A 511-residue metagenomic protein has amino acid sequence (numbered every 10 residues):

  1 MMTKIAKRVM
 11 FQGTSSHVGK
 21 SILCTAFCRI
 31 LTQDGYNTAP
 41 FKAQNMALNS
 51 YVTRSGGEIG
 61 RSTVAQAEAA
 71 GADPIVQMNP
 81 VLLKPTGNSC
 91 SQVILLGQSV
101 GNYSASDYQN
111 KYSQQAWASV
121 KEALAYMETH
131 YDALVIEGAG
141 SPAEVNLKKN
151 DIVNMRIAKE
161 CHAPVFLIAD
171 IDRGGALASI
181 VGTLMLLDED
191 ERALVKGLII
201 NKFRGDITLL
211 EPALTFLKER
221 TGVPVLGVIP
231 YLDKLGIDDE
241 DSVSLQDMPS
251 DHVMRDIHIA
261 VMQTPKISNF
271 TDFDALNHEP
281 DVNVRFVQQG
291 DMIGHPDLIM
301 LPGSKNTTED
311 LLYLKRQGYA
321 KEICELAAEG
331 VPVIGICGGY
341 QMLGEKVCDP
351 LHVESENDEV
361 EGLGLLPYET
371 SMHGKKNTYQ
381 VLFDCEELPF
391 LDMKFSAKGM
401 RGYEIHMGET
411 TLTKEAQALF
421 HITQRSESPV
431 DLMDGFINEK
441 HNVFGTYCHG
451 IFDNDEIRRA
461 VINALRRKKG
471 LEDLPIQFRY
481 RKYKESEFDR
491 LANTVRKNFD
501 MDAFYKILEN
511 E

Functional and structural regions predicted by a protein language model:
M2-A327, P332, D349-H352, V360 (+2 more regions): Flexible phosphate-sensing "switch/lid" loops adjacent to ATP/NTP-binding sites across phosphate-transfer
C337: Catalytic nucleophile serine of serine hydrolases, specifically the conserved "nucleophile elbow" pentapeptide
Y340-Q341, F452: Short active-site segment of divalent metal-dependent hydrolases/proteases that encodes the spacing between
G344-E345: Short glycine-enriched nucleophile-adjacent loop and the immediately C-terminal alpha-helix near the catalytic center
T378-Q380: Gly/Ser-rich "nucleophile elbow"/oxyanion-hole loop immediately N-terminal to the catalytic nucleophile in hydrolases
